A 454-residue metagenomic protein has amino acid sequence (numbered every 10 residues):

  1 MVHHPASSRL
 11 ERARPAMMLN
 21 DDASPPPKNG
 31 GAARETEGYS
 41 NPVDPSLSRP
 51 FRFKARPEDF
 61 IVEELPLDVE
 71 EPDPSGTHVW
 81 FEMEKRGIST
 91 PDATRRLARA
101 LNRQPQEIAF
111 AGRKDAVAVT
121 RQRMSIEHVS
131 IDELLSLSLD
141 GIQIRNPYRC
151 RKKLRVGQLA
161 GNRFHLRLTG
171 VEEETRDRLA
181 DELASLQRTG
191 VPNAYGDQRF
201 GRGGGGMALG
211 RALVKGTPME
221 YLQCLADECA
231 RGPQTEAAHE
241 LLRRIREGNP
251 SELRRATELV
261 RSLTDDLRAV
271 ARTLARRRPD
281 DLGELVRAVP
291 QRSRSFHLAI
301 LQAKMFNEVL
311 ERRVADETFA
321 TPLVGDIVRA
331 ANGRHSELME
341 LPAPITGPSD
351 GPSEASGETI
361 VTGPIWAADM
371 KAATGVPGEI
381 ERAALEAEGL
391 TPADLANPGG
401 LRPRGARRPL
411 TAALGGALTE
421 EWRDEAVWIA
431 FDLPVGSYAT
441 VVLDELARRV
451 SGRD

Functional and structural regions predicted by a protein language model:
M1-K28, L97: N-terminal amphipathic/basic-hydrophobic helices that include classical n-h-c signal peptides and signal-anchor
L19-P74, H78, R86-P91, A100-A426 (+3 more regions): Extended, charged/glycine-rich binding lobes that contact polyanionic ligands
T94: Generic structural marker for isolated residues within well-ordered, non-membrane alpha-helices of soluble domains
S437-V441: Pseudouridine synthase
